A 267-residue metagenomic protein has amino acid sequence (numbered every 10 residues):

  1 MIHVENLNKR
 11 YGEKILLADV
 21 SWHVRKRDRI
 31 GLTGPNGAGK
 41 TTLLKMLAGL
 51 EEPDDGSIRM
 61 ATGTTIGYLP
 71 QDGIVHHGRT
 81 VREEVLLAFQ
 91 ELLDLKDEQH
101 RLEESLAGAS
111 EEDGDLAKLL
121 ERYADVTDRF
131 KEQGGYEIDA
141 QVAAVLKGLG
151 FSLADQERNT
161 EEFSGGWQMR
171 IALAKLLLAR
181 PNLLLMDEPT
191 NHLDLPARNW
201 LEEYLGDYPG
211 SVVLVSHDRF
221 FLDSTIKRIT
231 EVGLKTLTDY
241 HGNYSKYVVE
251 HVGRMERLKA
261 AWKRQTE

Functional and structural regions predicted by a protein language model:
M1-R264: ABC ATP-binding cassette signature C-motif
